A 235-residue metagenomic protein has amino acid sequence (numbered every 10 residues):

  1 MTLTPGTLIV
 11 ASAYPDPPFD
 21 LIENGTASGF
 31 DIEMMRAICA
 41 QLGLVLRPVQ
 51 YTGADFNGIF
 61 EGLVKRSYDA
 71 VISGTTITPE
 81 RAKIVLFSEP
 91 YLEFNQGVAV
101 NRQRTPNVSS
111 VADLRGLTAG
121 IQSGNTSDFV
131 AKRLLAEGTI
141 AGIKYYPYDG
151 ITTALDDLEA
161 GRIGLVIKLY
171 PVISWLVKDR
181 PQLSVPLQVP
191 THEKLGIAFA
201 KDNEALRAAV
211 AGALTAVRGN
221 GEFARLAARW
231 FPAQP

Functional and structural regions predicted by a protein language model:
M1-G74, K83, N220: Extracytoplasmic small-molecule ligand-binding "clamshell" domains of the periplasmic binding protein/Venus flytrap
L8-Y14, S28, V111-D128: Short loop->beta-strand "edge-of-pocket" segments that line small-molecule binding or catalytic clefts across diverse
A11-D16, Q50-F56, R66-T78, F94 (+4 more regions): Beta->alpha turn/N-cap motifs
A13-Y14, E93-V100, Y170, S174-T215 (+1 more regions): Periplasmic-binding protein-like
I22, M35-R47, S127-P147, V177-P181: Ligand-binding cleft/hinge of the Venus flytrap
V49-E61, P106-N107, Y145-D156, T191-E193: Short helix-initiation/N-cap motifs at beta->coil->alpha
N57-G58, I72-I84, V130-L134, D157-T191: A ligand-binding cleft/hinge motif common to bilobed small-molecule-binding domains
Y91, N101-A119: Flexible hinge/capping segments at coil-to-helix
